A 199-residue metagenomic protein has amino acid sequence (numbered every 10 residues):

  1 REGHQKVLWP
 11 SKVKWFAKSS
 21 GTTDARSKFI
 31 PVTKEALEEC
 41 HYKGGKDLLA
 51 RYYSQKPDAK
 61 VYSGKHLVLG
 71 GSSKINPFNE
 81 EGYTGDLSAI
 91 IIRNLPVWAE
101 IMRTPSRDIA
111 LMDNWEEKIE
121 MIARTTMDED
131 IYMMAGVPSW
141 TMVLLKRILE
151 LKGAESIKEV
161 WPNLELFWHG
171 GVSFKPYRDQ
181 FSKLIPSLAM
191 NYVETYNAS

Functional and structural regions predicted by a protein language model:
R1-S199: Active-site phosphate/ATP/adenylate-binding loop shared across adenylate-forming ligases
